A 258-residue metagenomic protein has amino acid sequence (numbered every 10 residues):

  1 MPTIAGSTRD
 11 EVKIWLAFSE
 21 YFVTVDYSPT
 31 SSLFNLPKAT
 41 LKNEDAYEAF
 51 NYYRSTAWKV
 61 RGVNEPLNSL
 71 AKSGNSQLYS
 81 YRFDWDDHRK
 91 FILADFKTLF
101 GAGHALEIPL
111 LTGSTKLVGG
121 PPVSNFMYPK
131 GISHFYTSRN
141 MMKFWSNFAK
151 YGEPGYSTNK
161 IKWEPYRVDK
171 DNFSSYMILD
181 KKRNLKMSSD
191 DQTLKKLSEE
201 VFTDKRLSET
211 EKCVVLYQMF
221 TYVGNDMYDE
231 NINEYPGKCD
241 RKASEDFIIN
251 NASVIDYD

Functional and structural regions predicted by a protein language model:
M1-F135, F144, Y151, Y156 (+3 more regions): Substrate-gating cap/lid region and adjacent catalytic-acid/histidine neighborhood within extracellular/lumenal
M141: C-terminal catalytic lobe of FAD-dependent flavoproteins
Y151, G155-D191: Mature extracytoplasmic/periplasmic domains
S174-D258: In a subset of proteins, long, contiguous C-terminal domains/tails are tracked
